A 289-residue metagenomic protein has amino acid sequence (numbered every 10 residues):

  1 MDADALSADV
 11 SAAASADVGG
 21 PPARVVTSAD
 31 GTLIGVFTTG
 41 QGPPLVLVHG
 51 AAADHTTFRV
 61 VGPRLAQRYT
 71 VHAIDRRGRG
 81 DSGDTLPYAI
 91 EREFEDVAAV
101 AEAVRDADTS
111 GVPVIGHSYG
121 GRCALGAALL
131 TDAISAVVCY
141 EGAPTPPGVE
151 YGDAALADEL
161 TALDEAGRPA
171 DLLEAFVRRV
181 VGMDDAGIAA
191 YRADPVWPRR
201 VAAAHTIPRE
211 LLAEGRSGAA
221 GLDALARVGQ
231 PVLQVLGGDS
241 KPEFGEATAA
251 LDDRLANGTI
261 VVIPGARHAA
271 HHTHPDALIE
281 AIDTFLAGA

Functional and structural regions predicted by a protein language model:
M1-L45, R68, A287-A289: Alpha/beta-hydrolase fold catalytic core
V25-G83: Conserved HGGG/HGGXW glycine-rich cap/lid loop of the alpha/beta-hydrolase fold
V60-P63, H72-I115, Y119, E280: Active-site loop/oxyanion-hole signature of alpha/beta-hydrolase fold enzymes
D75-R79, A143, A266-R267: Short beta-to-alpha linker loops that shape the active-site pocket of alpha/beta-hydrolase fold enzymes
L125-E165: Flexible "cap/lid" loop of the alpha/beta hydrolase fold
R168-P208: Conserved alpha/beta-hydrolase catalytic His-Asp/Glu region
R199-D253, V262: Conserved serine/cysteine hydrolase catalytic core
I263-D276: Catalytic histidine-centered segment of alpha/beta-hydrolase-like enzymes
